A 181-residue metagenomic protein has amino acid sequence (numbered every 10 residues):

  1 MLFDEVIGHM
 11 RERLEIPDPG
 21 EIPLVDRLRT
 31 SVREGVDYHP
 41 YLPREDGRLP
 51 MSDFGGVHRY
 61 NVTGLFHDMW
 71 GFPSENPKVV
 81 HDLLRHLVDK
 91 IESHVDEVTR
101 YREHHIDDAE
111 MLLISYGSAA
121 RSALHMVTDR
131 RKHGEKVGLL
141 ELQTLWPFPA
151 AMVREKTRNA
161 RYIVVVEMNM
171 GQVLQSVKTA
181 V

Functional and structural regions predicted by a protein language model:
M1-V181: Flexible, low-complexity linker and terminal segments
